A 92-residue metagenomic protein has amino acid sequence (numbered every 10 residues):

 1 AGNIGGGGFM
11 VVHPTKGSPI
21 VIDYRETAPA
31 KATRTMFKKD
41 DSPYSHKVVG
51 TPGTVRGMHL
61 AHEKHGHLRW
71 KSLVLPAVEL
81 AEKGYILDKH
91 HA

Functional and structural regions predicted by a protein language model:
A1-A92: Noncatalytic scaffold domains of N-terminal-nucleophile
